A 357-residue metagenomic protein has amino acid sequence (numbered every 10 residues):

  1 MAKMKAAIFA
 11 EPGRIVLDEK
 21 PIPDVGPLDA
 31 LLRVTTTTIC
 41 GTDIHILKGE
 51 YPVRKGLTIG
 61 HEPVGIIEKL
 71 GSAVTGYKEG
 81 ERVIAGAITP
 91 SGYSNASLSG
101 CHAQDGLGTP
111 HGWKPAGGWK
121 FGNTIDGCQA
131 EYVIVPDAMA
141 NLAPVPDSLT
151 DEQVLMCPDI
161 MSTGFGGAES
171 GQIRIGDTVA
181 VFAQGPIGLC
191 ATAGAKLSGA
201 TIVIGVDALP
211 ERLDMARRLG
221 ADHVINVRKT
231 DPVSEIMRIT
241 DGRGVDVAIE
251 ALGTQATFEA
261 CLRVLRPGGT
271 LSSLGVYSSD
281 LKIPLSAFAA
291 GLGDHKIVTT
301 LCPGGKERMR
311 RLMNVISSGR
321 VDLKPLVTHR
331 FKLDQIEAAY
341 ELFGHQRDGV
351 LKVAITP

Functional and structural regions predicted by a protein language model:
M1-A2, R238, E259-R263, P267 (+1 more regions): C-terminal hydrophobic helical "lid"/dimerization subdomain of Rossmann-like NAD(P)H-dependent oxidoreductases
I22, S91-F182: NAD(P)H dinucleotide-binding glycine-rich loop of Rossmann-like/cofactor-binding domains, especially the beta1-alpha1
P23-T37, K48-S99, A103, D126 (+1 more regions): Glycine-rich beta-strand-centered segment in the early N-terminal region that forms part of a ligand/cofactor-binding
V64, Q129-A130, L142, M161-G164 (+4 more regions): A general structural signal for well-ordered alpha-helical segments in protein cores
V83, P144-T230, S234, R238 (+1 more regions): Mid-domain Rossmann-like dinucleotide-binding core that forms the NAD(H)/NADP(H) cofactor-binding site
A200, R217, D222, T254-V321 (+1 more regions): Glycine-rich phosphate-binding loop and adjacent beta-alpha segment of Rossmann(oid) nucleotide-cofactor-binding
R243-I249, G269-T270: Short SAM/SAH-binding signature in class I
